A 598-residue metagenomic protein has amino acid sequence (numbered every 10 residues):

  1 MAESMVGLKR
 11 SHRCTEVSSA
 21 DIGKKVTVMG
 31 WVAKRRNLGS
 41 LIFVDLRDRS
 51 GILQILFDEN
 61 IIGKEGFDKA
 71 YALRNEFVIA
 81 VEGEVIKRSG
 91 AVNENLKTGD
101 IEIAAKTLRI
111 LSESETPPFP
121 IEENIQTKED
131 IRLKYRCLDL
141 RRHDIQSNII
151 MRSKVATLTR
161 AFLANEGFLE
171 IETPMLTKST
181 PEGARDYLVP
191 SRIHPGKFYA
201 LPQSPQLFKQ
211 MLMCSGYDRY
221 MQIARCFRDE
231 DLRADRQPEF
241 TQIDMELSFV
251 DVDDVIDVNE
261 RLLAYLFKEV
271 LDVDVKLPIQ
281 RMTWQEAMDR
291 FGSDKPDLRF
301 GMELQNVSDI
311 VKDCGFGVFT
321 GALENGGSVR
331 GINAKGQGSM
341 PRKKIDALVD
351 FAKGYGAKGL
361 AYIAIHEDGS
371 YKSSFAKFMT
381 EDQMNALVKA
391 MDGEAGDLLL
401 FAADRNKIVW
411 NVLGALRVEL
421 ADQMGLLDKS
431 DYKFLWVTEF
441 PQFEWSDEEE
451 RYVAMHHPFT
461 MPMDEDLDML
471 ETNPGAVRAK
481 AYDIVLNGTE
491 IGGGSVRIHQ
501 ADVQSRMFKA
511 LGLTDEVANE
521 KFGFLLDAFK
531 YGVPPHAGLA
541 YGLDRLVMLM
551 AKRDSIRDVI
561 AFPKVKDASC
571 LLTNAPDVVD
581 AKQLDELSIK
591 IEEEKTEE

Functional and structural regions predicted by a protein language model:
M1-E598: Class II aminoacyl-tRNA synthetase catalytic cores and aaRS-like
